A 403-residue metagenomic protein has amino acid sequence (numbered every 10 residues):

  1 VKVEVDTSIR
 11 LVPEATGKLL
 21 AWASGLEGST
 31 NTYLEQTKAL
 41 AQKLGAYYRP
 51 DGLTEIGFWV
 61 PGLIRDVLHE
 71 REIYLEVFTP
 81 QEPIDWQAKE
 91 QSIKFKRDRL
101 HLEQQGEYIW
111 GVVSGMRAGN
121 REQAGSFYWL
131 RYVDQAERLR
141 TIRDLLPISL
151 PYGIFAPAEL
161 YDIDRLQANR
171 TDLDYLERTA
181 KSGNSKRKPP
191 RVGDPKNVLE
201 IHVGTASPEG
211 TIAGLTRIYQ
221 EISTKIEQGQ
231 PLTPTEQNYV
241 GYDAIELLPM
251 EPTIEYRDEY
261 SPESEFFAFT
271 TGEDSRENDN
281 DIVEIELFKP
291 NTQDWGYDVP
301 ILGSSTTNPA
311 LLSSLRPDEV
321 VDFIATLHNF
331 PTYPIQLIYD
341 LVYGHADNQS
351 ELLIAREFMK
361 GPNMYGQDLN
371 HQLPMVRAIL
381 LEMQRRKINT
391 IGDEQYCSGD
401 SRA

Functional and structural regions predicted by a protein language model:
V1-V67, K94, Q104, Y108-W110 (+3 more regions): The feature marks proteins involved in alpha-glucan
F58, I64-K89, Y132: Extended low-complexity, serine/threonine- and proline-enriched intrinsically disordered segments
V60-G62, T79, R117, D134 (+4 more regions): Short, flexible loop/turn elements at secondary-structure junctions
P80-K89, Y161-A180, I379-E382, A403: Extended charged low-complexity segments that act as oligomerization/scaffolding linkers
D85-Q104: Solvent-exposed serine/threonine-rich low-complexity stretches and specific carbohydrate-binding patches
Q91-K94, G193, T292, P300: Acidic/polar, low-complexity linker and loop regions
T211-Q237, V376-R385: Short, acidic/polar
P234-D243, L248-A403: Substrate-binding/active-site clefts of carbohydrate-active enzymes
